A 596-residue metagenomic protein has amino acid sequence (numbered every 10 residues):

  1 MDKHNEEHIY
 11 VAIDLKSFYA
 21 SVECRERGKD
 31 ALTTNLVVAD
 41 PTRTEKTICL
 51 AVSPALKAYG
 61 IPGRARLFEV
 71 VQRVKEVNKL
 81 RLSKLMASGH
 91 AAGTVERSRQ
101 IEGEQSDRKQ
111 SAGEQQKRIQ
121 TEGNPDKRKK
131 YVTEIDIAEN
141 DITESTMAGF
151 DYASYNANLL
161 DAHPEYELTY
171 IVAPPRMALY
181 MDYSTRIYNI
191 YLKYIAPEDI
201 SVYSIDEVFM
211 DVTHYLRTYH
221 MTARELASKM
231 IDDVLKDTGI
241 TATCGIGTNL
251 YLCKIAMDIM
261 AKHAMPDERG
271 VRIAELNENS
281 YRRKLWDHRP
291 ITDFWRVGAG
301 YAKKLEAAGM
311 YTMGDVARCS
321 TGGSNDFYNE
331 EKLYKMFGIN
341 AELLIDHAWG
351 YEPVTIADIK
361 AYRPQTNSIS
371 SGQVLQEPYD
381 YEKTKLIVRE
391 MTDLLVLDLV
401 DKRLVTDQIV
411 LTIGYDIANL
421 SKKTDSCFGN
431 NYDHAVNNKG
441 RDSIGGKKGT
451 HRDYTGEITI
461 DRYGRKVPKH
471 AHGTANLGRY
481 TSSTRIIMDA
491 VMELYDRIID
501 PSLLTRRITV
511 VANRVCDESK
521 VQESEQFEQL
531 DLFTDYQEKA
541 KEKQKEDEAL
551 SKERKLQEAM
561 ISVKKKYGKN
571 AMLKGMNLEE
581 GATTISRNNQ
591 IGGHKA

Functional and structural regions predicted by a protein language model:
M1-I356, A540-A596: Gly/Gly-Pro- and Ser/Thr-rich, intrinsically disordered tail segments characteristic of DNA damage-repair and tolerance
K3, A12, E167, D293 (+2 more regions): DNA-contacting surface of Y-family translesion DNA polymerases
V22, D442-A596: Acidic, metal-coordinating catalytic segment for phosphate/diphosphate chemistry, firing primarily on the Nudix
T34, A242, D407-I409, I508 (+1 more regions): Change "...and in nucleic-acid phosphodiester-cleaving endonucleases..." to "...and in nucleic-acid processing enzymes
T47, V74, S98, Q116 (+17 more regions): Intrinsically disordered, low-complexity regions
T248-Y251, D346-A348, V405-I417, L504-D517 (+1 more regions): A glycine-rich phosphate-binding loop feature that marks nucleotide/adenosyl-phosphate handling sites
L252-K254, S421, S519-K520: Switch/connector loops and helix/strand junctions flanking conserved nucleotide-binding motifs in nucleotide-processing
